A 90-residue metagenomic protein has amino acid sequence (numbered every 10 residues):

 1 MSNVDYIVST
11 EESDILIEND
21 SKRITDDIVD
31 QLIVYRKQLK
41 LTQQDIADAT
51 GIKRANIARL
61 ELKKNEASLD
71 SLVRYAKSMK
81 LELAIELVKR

Functional and structural regions predicted by a protein language model:
M1-D30: N-terminal flexible/basic segments that precede or flank functional cores
S2, D30-A47, R74: Short basic helix-loop element that most often maps to the first helix and adjoining turn of HTH DNA-binding modules
I28, L39, N65-S68: Flexible coil/turn residues that form the inter-helical turn or adjacent wing/linker of helix-turn-helix
T50-E66: Recognition helix of helix-turn-helix/homeodomain-like DNA-binding domains that insert into the DNA major groove
D70-I85: DNA major-groove recognition helix of helix-turn-helix/homeodomain DNA-binding modules
E86-R90: Short, charged recognition helix plus adjacent turn of helix-turn-helix-like nucleic-acid-binding domains
